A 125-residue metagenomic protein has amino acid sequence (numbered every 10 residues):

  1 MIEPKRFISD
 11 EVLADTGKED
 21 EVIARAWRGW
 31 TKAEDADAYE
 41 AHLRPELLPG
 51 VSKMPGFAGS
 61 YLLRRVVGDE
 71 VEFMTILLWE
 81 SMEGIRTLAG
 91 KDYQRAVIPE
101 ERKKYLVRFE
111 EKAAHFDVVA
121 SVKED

Functional and structural regions predicted by a protein language model:
M1-E21, Y61-V71, V97-D125: Glycine-rich beta-strand-turn "strand-cap" elements at beta-sheet edges
D15, Y39, A89-G90: A general boundary/transition motif marking the beginning of the first structured unit of a protein
E19-R25, E34-E40, M74-L78, E111-K112 (+1 more regions): A broad, low-specificity signal for short, low-complexity segments enriched in glycine/proline and polar/charged
I23-W30, Y61-D92: Short, well-ordered beta-strand segments in beta-rich or mixed alpha/beta enzyme and ligand-binding folds
A33, W79-S81, D117-A120: Non-catalytic surface loops within mature trypsin-like serine protease
A33-G59, Y93-R102: Short amphipathic alpha-helical segments
S52, R86-A89, V107: Alpha-helix boundary recognition
